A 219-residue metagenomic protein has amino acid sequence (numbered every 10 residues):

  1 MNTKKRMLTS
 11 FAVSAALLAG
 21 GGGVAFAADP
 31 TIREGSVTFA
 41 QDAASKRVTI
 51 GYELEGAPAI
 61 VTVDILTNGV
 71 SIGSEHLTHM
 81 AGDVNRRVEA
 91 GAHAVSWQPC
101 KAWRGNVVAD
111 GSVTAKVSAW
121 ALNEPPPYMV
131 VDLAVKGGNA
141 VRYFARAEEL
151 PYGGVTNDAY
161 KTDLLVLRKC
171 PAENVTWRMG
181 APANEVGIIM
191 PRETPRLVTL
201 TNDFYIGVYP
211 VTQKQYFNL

Functional and structural regions predicted by a protein language model:
N2-A15: Bacterial N-terminal signal peptides that target proteins for export
T9, L18-A19, T78, A134 (+2 more regions): Compositionally biased amphipathic helical and low-complexity segments enriched in hydrophobic
A12, A16-L18, T38, A172: Serine/proline-rich low-complexity intrinsically disordered segments, especially terminal tails, linkers
L17-F26: C-terminal segment of classical bacterial N-terminal signal peptides
G20-G21, S45-R47, V198: Intrinsically disordered low-complexity regions specifically enriched for long asparagine
A25-P125: Long, compositionally biased, intrinsically disordered segments
A28-D29, D64, T114-L219: Short, compositionally biased
